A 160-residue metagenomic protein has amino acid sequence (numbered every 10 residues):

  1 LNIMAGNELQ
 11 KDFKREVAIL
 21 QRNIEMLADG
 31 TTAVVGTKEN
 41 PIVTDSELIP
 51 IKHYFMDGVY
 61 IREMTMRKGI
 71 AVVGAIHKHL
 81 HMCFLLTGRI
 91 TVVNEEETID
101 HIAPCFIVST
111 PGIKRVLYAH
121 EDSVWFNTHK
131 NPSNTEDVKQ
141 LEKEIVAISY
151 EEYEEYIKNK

Functional and structural regions predicted by a protein language model:
L1-E63, E95, Y153-K160: A short, N-terminal "cap"/entry segment at the start of jelly-roll beta-barrel domains of the cupin/DSBH fold
Y60-H77: Conserved short histidine dyad/triad with adjacent acidic residue
I70, C105, I113, E121-S123: Surface-exposed loop/turn positions
H77-E95: Glycine- and acidic-residue-biased ligand/ion/polar-headgroup-sensing regions
M82, R89, K114, D122-V124: Structural motif
N94-V116: Short acidic-glycine-tyrosine-enriched beta hairpin
H120-K160: Double-stranded beta-helix
